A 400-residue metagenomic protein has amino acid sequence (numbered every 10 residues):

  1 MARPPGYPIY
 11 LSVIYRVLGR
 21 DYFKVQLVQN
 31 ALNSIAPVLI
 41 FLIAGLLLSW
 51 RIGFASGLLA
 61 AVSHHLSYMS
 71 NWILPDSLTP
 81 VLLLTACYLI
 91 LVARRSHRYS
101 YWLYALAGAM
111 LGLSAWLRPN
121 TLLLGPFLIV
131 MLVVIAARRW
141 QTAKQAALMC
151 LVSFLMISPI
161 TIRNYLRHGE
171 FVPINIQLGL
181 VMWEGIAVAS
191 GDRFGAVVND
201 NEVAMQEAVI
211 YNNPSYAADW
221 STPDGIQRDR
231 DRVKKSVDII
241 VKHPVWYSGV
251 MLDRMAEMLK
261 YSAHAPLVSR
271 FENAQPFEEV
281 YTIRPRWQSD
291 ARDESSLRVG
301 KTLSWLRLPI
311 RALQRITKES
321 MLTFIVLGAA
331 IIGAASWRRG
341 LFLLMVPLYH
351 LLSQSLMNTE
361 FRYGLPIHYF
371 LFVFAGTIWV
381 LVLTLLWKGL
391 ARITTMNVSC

Functional and structural regions predicted by a protein language model:
A2-S12, V17-V38, G57, M69 (+2 more regions): Loop-to-helix entry region of an early transmembrane alpha helix in multi-pass inner-membrane enzymes
K24-L27, G249-L343: Membrane-interface anchor segments at the N-terminal boundary of transmembrane helices in multi-pass membrane enzymes
I35-V62, P80-V81, H97-W102, S336-L343: Transmembrane-helix signature of polytopic, membrane-embedded enzymes that assemble or transfer cell-envelope glycans
W50, A86-L106, S114, L132-A136: Membrane-interface transmembrane helices that cradle and orient dolichyl/undecaprenyl
G53-H64, Y68, V81, Y88 (+2 more regions): Short helix- or helix-capping micro-motifs that position conserved polar/aromatic residues at function-defining sites
S56-G57, A61, W102-R118, I129 (+1 more regions): Membrane-interface alpha helices of multi-pass inner-membrane proteins
V81, L106, N120-V134, N175 (+1 more regions): Transmembrane-embedded, aromatic-rich helix segments that form part of the hydrophobic channel/pocket engaging
P173-D290: Membrane-proximal stem/loop segments at transmembrane-domain junctions that anchor or position
